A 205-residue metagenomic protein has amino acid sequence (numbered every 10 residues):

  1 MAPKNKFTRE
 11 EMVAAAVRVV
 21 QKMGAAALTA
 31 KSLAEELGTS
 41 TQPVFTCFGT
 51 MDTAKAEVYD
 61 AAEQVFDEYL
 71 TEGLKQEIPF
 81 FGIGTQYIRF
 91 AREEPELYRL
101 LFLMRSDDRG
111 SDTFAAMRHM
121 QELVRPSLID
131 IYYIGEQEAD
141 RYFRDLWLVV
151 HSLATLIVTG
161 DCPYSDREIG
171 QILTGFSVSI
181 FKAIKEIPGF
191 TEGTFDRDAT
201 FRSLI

Functional and structural regions predicted by a protein language model:
E11, A15, V19-T53, E57: Helix-turn-helix
E11-R18, K22, T53-K75, G82 (+6 more regions): Alpha-helical structural segments
I78-E96, D140, R144, T174 (+2 more regions): Amphipathic alpha-helical segments that line or abut small-molecule/effector binding pockets and mediate allosteric
F81-L103, G110-M117, W147-A154: Helical hydrophobic small-molecule/effector-binding pocket
L101-R109, C162-P163, R197: Short linear capping/connector segments at secondary-structure termini
D108-Y133, D140-D145, Q171-K182: Amphipathic alpha-helical packing segments from all-alpha helical-bundle domains
P126-D130, P163-I205: C-terminal peripheral helix-coil segments that are non-catalytic and often amphipathic
